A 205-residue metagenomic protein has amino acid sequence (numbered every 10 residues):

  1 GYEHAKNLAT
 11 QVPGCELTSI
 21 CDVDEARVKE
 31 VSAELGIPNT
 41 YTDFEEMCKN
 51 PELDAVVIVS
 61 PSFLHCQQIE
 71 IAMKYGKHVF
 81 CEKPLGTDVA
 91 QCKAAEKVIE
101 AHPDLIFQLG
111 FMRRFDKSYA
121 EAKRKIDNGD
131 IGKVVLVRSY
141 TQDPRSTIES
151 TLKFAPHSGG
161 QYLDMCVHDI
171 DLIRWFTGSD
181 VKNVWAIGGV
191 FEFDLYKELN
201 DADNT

Functional and structural regions predicted by a protein language model:
G1-A5, I58-V59, T141-R145: Short, conserved structural micro-motifs that define repeat-unit consensus positions and nucleotide-binding loops
G1-L35: N-terminal Rossmann-like dinucleotide-binding module
C15-S19, D54-V56, G160: Short active-site oxyanion
E30-I37, V98-H102: Short, conserved SAM-binding/catalytic segment of Class I S-adenosyl-L-methionine-dependent methyltransferases
I37-F44: Conserved SAM-binding strand-loop segment of SAM-dependent methyltransferases
A55-S62, C66-R114, G129: Beta-strand-loop-alpha-helix segment that lines the small-molecule cofactor/substrate pocket of alpha/beta enzymes
L105, R113-L199: Predominantly a Rossmann-like dinucleotide-binding segment in NAD(P)-dependent oxidoreductases
